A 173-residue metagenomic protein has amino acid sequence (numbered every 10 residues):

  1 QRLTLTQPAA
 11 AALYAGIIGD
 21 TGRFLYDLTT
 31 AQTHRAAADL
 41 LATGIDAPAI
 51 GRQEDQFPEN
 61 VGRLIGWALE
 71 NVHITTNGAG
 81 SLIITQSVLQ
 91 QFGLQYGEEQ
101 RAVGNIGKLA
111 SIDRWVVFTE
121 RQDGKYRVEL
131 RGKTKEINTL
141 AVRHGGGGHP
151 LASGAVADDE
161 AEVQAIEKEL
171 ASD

Functional and structural regions predicted by a protein language model:
Q1-G16: A short, charged helix-loop
Y14, G19-D173: Hydrophobic helix-and-loop "lid/oligomerization" segment in the mid-to-C-terminal part of catalytic domains
